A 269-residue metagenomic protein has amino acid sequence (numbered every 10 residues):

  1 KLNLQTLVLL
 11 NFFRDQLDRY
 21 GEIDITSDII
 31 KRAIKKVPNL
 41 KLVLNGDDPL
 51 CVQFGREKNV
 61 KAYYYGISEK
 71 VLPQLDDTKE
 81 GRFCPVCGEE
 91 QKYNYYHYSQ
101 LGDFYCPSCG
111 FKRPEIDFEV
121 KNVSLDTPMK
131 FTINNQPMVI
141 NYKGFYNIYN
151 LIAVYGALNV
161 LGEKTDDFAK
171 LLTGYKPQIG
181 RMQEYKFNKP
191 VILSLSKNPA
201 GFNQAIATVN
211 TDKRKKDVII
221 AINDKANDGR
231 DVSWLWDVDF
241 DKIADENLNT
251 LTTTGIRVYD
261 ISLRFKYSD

Functional and structural regions predicted by a protein language model:
K1-N94: Flexible active-site lid/hinge loop adjacent to a nucleotide/diphosphate and Mg2+-phosphate binding pocket
L2-R14, L101-E115, Y142-T173: A conserved, hydrophobic alpha-helical segment in the catalytic core of large ATP/adenylate-utilizing enzymes
P38-L42, P190, D245-T252: Short active-site oxyanion
S68-K130, N141: Cys/His-rich short segments
G88, I133-N135, N188: Residue-level detection of beta-strand-connecting loop/turn positions
F111, S124-D126, A157-S196: Gly/charged, well-structured mid-domain segments that form the phosphate/adenylate-handling core of ATP-dependent
P137-F145, P190-I192: A short glycine/serine-rich beta->alpha loop
Q178, L195-S268: Active-site beta-alpha connecting loops in nucleotide-dependent enzymes
